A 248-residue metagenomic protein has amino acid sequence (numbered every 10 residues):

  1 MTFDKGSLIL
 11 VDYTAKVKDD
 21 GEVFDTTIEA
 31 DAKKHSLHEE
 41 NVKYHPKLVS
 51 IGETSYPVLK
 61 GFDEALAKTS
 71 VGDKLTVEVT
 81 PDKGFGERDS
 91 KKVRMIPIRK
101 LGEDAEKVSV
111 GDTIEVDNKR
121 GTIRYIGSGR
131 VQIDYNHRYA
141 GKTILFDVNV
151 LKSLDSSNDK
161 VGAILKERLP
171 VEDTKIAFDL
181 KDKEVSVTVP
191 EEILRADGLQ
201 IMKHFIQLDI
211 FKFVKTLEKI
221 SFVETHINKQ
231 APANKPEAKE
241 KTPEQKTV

Functional and structural regions predicted by a protein language model:
M1-V248: FKBP-type peptidyl-prolyl cis-trans isomerases
